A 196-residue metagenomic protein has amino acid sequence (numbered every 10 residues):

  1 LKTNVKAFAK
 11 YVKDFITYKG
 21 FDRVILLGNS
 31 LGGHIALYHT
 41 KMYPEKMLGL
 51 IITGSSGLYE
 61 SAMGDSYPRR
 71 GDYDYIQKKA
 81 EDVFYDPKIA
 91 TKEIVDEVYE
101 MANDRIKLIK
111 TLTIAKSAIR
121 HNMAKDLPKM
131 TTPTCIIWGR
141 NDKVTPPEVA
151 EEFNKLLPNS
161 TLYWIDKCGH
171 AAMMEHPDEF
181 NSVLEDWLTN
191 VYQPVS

Functional and structural regions predicted by a protein language model:
L1-L27, S182: Active-site loop/oxyanion-hole signature of alpha/beta-hydrolase fold enzymes
V12, G54, K79, V98 (+3 more regions): Generic structural signal for small/hydrophobic residues in well-ordered secondary structure, especially within
K13, L37-K41, N181: Short, hydrophobic alpha-helix immediately C-terminal to the catalytic nucleophile
T17-R23, P44-E45, T131-T132, P158-N159: Active-site acidic short loop of glycosyltransferases
F21-Y59: Conserved hydrolase catalytic core segment
R70-T132: Conserved alpha/beta-hydrolase catalytic His-Asp/Glu region
K110, K116-K155, W164: Conserved serine/cysteine hydrolase catalytic core
T161-S196: Catalytic active-site module of serine/aspartate enzymes centered on a nucleophile-bearing elbow/loop
